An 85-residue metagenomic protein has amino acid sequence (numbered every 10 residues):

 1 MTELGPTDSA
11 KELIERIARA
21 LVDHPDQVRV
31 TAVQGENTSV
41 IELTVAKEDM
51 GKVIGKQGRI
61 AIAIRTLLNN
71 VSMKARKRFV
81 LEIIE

Functional and structural regions predicted by a protein language model:
M1-M50, A63, L67-E85: RNA-contacting regions in translation and RNA-metabolism proteins, encompassing KH/S1 modules where present
I54-G58: Glycine-centered tight-turn and secondary-structure capping sites
